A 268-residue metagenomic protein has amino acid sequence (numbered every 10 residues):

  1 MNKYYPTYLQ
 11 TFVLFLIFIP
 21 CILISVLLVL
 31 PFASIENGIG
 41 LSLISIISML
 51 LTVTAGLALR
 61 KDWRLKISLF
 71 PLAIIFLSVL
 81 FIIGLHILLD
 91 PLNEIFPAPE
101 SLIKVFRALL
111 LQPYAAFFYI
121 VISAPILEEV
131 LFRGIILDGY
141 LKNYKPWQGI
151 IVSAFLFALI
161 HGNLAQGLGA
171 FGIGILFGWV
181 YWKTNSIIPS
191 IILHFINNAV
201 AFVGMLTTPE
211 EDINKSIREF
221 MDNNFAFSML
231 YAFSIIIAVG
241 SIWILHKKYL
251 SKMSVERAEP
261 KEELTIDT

Functional and structural regions predicted by a protein language model:
M1-F15, F225-M229: N-terminal membrane topogenic signal
T7-I22, I74-L85, V152, I235: Alpha-helical transmembrane segments
F12-A58, A232: Alpha-helical transmembrane segments in multi-pass membrane proteins
V13, S123, V152-L156, L168 (+3 more regions): Hydrophobic residues within alpha-helical transmembrane segments of multi-pass solute transporters/permease subunits
E36-I39, K61-I126, V130, D138 (+4 more regions): Juxtamembrane helix-loop-helix connectors linking adjacent transmembrane helices in multi-pass membrane enzymes
L127-V152, W179-S186: Membrane-interface helix/loop boundary segments of multi-pass membrane proteins
Q166-D222: Functionally important transmembrane alpha-helices
N197-T268: C-terminal membrane module of polytopic membrane proteins
